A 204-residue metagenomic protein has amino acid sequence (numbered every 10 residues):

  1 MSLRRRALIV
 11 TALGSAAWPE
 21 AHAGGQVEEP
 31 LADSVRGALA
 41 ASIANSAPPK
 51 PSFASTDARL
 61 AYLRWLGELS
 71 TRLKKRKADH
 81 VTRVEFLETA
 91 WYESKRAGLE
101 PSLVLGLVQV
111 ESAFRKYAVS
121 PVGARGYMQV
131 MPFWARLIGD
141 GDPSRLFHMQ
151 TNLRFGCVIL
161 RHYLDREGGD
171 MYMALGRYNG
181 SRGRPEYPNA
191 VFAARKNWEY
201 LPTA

Functional and structural regions predicted by a protein language model:
M1-G14: N-terminal secretory signal peptides and thylakoid transit peptides that target proteins across membranes
M1-S2, W18, A32, D79 (+1 more regions): General helical secondary-structure elements
I9-T11, A41, F114-K116: Intrinsically disordered, low-complexity segments enriched in polar/charged small residues
S15, G25-Q26, E68, A124: Intrinsically disordered, low-complexity regions
P19-A23: Sec/Tat signal peptide C-region and signal peptidase I cleavage site
G25-S42: Short N-terminal segments immediately surrounding and downstream of signal-peptide cleavage
N45-A204: Catalytic glycan-binding domains that act on GlcNAc-containing polysaccharides
